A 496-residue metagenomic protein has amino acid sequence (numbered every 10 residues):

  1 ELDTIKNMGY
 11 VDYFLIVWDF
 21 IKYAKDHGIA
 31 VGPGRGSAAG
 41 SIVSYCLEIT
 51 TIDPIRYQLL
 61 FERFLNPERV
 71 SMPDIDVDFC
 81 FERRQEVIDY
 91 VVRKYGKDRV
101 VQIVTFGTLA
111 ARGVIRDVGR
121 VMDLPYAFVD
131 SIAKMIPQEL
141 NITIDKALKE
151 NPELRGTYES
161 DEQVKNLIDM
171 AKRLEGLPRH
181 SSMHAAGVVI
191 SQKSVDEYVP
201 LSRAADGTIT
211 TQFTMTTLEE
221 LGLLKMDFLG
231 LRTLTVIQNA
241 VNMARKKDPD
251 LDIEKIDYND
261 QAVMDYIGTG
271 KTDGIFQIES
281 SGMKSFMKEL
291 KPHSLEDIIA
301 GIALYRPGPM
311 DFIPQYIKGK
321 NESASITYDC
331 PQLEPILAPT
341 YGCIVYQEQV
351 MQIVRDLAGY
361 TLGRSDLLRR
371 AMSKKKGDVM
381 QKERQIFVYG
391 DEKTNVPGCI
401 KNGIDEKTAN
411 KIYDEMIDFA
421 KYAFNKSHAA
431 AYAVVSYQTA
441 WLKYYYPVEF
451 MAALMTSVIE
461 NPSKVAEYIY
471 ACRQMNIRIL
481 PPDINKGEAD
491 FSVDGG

Functional and structural regions predicted by a protein language model:
E1-G496: Noncatalytic, beta-rich nucleic-acid-contacting surfaces in large DNA/RNA-processing enzymes
